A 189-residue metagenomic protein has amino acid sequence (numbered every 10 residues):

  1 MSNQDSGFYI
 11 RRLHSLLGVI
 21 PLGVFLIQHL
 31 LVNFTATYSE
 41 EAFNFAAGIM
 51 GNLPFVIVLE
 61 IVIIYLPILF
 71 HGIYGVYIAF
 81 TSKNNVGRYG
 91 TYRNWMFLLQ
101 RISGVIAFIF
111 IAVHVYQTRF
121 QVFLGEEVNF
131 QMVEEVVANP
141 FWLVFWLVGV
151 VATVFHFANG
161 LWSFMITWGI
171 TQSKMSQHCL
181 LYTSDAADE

Functional and structural regions predicted by a protein language model:
G23-A36: Alpha-helical transmembrane segments of multi-pass membrane proteins
S39-L53, Q131-M132: Perimembrane loop-to-helix junctions flanking transmembrane segments
G51-P67: Interfacial helix-start motif at the membrane-water boundary
F70-Y89: Membrane-helix interface/capping segments
R101-E126: Transmembrane alpha-helix/helix-exit interface in multi-pass inner-membrane proteins
F120-A138: Membrane-interface interhelical connector segments
F155-S173: Transmembrane alpha-helical segments of integral membrane proteins
Y182-E189: Conserved small/polar residues in nucleotide/adenosyl-binding loops
